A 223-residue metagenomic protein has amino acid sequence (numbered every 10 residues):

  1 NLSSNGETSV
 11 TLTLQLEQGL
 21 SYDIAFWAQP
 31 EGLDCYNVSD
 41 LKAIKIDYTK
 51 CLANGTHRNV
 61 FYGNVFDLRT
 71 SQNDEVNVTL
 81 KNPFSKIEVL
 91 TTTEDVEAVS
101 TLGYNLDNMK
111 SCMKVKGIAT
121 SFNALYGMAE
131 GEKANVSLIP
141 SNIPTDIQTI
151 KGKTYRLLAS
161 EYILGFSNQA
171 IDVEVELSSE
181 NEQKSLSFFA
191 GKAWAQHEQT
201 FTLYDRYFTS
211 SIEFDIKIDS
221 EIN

Functional and structural regions predicted by a protein language model:
N1-V38, V96-A195, F214-N223: Tryptophan-paired
N1-V96: Short, low-hydrophobicity acidic/polar segments
T93, D205-Y207, S220: Non-catalytic surface loops within mature trypsin-like serine protease
Q196-S210: Phox homology (PX) phosphoinositide-binding domain
